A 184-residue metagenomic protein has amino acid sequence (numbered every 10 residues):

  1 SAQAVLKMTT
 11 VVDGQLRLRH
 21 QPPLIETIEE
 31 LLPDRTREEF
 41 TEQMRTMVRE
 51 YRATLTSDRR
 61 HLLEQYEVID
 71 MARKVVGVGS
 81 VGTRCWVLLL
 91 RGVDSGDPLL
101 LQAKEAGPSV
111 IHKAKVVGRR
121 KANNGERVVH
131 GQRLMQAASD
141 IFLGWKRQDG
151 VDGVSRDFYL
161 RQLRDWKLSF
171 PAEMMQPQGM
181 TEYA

Functional and structural regions predicted by a protein language model:
S1, T46-A184: Conserved ATP-binding subdomain of kinase catalytic cores across diverse folds
S1-P33: Internal, well-ordered alpha/beta segment that forms a basic, Gly-enriched binding/recognition surface
P22-A53: Short, hydrophobic/π-rich interface segment
